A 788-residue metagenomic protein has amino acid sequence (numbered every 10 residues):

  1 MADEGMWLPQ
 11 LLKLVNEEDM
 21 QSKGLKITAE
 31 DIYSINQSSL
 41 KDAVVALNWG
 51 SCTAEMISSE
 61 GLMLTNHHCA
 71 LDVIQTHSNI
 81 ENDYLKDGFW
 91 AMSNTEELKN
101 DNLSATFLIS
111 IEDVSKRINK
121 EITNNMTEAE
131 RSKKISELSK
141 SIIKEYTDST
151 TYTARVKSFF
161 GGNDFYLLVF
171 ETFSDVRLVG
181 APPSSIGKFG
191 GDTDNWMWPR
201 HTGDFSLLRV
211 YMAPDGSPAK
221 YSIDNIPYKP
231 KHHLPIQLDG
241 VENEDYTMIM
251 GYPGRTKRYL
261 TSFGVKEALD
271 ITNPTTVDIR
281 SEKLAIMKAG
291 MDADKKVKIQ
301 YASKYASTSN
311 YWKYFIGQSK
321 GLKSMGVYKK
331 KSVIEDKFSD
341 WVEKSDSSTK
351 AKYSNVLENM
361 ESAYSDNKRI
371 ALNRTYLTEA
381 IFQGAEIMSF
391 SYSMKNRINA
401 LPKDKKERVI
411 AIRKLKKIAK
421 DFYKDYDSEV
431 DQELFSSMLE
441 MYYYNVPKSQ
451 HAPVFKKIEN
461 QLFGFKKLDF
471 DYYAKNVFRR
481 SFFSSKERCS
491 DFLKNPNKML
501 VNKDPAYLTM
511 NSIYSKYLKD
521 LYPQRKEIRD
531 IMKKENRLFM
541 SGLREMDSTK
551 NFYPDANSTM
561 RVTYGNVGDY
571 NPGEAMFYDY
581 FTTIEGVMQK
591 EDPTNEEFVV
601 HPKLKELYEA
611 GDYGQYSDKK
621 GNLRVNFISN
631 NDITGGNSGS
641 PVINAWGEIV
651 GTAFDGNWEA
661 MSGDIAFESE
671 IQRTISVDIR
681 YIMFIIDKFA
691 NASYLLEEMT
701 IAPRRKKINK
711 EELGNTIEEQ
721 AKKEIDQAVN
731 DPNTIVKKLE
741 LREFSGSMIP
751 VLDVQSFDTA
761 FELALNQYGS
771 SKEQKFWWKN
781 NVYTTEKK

Functional and structural regions predicted by a protein language model:
A2-V736: Terminal presequence/propeptide segments associated with secretion/organelle targeting and zymogen/polyprotein
K722-Q774, W778-K788: Terminal leader/tail segments of proteins
